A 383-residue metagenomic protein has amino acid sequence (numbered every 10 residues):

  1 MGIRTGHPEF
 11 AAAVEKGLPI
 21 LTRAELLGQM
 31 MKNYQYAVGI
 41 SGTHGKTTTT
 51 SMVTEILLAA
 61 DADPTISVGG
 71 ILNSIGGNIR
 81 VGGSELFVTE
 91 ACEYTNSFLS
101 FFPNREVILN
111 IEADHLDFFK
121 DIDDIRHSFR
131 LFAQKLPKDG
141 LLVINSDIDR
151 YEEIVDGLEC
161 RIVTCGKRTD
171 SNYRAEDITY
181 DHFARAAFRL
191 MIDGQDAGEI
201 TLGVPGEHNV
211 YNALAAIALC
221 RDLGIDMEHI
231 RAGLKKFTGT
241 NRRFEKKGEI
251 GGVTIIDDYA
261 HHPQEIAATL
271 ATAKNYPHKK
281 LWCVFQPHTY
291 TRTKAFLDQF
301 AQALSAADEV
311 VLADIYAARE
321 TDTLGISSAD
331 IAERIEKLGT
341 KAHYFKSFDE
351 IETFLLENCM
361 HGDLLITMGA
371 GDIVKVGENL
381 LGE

Functional and structural regions predicted by a protein language model:
G2-S146, R150-R161, L214, N275-P277: Phosphate-binding loop of NTP-binding sites
A12-P19, D124, K135-G140, A268-P277 (+1 more regions): P-loop/Walker A phosphate-binding loop and immediately adjacent motor/lid segment at beta-alpha junctions
L21-G28, S67-G70, E159-H182, T201-E207 (+2 more regions): Beta-strand->loop->alpha-helix junctions that form or flank phosphate-binding loops in nucleotide-handling enzymes
L141-S146, C283-Q286, A306-A317: Short internal beta-strands
F183-A184, F188, I192-E309: Nucleotide phosphate-binding/pyrophosphate-handling subdomain across enzymes that bind or process nucleotide phosphates
A184, A301-H361: C-terminal helical cap/extension that packs against the catalytic core of soluble nucleotide-cofactor enzymes
E350-L381: A glycine-rich beta-strand to alpha-helix segment that forms a phosphate/ribose-binding loop at ligand/cofactor sites
